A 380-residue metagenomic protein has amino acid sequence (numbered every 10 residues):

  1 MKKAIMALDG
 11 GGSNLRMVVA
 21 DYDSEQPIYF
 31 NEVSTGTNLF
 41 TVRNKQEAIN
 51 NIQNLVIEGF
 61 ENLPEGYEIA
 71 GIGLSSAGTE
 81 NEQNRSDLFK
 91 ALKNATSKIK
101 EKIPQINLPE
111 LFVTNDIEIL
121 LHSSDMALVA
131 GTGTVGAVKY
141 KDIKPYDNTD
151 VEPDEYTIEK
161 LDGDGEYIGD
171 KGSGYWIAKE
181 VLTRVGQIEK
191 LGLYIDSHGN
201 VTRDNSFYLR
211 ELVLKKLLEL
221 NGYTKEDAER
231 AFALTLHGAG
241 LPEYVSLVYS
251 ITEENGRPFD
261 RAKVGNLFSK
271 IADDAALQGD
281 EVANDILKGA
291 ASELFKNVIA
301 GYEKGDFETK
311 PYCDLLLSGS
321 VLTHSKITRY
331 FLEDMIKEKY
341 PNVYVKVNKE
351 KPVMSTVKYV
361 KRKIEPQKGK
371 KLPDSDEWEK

Functional and structural regions predicted by a protein language model:
M1-A70, T96-P104, D125-M126, T183-K380: ATP-binding/phosphotransfer module of carbohydrate and carboxylate kinases, centering on a glycine-rich
L74: Long C-terminal interaction/binding lobes of large macromolecular proteins
T79-Y223, L372-W378: Phosphate-binding/catalytic loop of phosphoryl-transfer enzymes
